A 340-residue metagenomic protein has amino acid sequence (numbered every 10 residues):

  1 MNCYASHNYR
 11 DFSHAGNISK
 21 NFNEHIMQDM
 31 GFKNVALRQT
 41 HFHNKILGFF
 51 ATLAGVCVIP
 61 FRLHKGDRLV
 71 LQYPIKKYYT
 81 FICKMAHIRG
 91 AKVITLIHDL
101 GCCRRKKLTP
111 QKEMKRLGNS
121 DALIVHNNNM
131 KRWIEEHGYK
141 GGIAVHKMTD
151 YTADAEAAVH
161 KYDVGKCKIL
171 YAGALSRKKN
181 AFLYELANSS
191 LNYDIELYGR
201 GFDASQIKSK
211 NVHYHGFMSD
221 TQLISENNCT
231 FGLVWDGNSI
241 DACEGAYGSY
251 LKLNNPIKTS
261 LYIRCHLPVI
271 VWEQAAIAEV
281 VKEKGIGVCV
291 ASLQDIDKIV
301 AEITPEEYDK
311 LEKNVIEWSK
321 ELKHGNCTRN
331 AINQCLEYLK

Functional and structural regions predicted by a protein language model:
M1-G90, W272-I277: N-terminal pre-catalytic "stem/leader" segment of glycosyltransferase-like enzymes
A51, L100-K115, T152: Nucleotide-sugar donor phosphate/pyrophosphate-binding loop at the beta->alpha transition of glycosyltransferases
K76, N129-K131, V269, A276-I277 (+1 more regions): Alpha-helix capping/helix-boundary segments
R105-L108, G118-I143: A short, active-site helix/loop in glycosyltransferases that binds the activated sugar's phosphate group
K147, H160, A291-K298, T304-K340: A charged, aromatic-enriched C-terminal amphipathic alpha-helix characteristic of glycosyltransferases across folds
T152-S225: Conserved catalytic-core segment of nucleotide-activated headgroup transferases in glycan assembly
I224-C265, V271-Q274, A278-E279: Nucleotide-sugar-dependent
A278-I299: Change "using UDP/GDP/dTDP sugars" to "using nucleotide sugars
